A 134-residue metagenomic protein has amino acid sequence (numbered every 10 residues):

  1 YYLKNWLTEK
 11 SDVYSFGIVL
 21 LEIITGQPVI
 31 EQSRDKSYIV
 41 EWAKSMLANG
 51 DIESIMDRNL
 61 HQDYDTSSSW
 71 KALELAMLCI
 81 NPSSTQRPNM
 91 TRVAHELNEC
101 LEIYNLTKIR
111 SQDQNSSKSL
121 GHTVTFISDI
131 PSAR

Functional and structural regions predicted by a protein language model:
L3-E9: Activation segment
D12: Conserved catalytic-loop aspartate of Hanks-type protein kinases
S15: Glycine-rich phosphate-binding loop
E22-I23, M46, A72, E96: Conserved catalytic core of Hanks-type protein kinase domains
G26: Flexible loop/cap residues within protein kinase catalytic domains
S33-W70: C-terminal lobe of the eukaryotic/viral protein kinase catalytic domain
Y64-R134: Intrinsically disordered, low-complexity cytosolic regulatory tails and linkers adjacent to catalytic/signaling modules
